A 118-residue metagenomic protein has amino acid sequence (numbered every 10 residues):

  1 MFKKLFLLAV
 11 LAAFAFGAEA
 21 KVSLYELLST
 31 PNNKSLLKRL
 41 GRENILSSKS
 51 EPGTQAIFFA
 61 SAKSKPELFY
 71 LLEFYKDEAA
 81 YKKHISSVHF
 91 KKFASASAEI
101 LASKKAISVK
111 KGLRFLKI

Functional and structural regions predicted by a protein language model:
K4-A13: Sec-dependent N-terminal signal peptides
A13-E19: Sec/Tat signal peptide C-region and signal peptidase I cleavage site
E19-V22, Q55-K65, A94-I118: Glycine-rich beta-strand-turn "strand-cap" elements at beta-sheet edges
A20-L28, F58-I85: Short, well-ordered beta-strand segments in beta-rich or mixed alpha/beta enzyme and ligand-binding folds
L28-L37: Short, surface-exposed ligand-recognition loops at beta-strand->loop->(often short) alpha-helix junctions that present
L46-A56, F74-S108: An amphipathic, aromatic/His-enriched active-site/gating alpha helix that lines ligand/cofactor pockets
